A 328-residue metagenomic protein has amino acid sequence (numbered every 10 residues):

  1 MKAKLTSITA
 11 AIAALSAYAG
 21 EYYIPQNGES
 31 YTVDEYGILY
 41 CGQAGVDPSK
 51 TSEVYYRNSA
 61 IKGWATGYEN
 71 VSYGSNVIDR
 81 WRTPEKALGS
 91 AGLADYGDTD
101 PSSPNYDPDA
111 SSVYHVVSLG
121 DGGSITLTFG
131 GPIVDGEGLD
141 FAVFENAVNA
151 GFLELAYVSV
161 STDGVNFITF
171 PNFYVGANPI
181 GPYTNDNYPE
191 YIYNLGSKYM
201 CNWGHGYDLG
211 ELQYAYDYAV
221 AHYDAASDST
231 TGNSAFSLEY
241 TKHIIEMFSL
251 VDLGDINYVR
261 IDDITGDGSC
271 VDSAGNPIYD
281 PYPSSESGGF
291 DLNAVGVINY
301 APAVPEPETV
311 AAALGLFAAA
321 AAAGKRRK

Functional and structural regions predicted by a protein language model:
M1-K4, E306, G324-K328: Positively charged n-region of N-terminal signal peptides that target proteins for export
K2-A10, T309-A312: Sec-dependent signal peptide recognition, specifically the positively charged N-region followed immediately by
A11-A19, F317-A322: Hydrophobic h-region of N-terminal signal peptides that target proteins for export in Gram-negative bacteria
I12, G136, A303-V304, E308: Long, low-complexity, intrinsically disordered polar/charged segments
G20-A156, N172-P302: A domain-level signal for the mature, folded cores of soluble proteins
V165-P171: Surface-exposed loop/edge segments in extracytoplasmic proteins
P305-G324: A short, hydrophobic C-terminal helix/tail in secreted or cell-surface proteins
